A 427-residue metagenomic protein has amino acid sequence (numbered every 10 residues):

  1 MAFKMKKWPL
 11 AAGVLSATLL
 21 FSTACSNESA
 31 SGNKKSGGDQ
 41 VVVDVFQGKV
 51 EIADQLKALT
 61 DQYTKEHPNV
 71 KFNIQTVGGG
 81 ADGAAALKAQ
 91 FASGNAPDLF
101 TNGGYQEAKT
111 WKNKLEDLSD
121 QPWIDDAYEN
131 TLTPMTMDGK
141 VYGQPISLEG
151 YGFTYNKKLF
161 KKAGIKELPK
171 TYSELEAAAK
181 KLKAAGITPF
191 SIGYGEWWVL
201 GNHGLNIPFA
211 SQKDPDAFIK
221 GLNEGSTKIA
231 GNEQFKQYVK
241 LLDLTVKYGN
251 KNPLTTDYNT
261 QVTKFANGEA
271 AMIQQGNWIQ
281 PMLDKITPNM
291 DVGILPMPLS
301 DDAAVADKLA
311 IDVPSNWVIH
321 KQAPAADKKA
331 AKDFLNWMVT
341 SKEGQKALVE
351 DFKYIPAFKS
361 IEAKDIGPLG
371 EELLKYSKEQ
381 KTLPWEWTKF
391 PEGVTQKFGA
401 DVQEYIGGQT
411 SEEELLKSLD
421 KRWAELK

Functional and structural regions predicted by a protein language model:
A2-G13, T18, S22-E107, E167 (+7 more regions): Conserved N-terminal structural module of periplasmic/extracytoplasmic solute-binding proteins
G48, T136, P145, I311 (+2 more regions): C-terminal capping/gating helix-and-loop segments adjacent to ligand/active sites or protein-protein/ligand interfaces
Q55, L59, Q234-Y238, A325-M338 (+1 more regions): Short amphipathic alpha-helical coupling segments at ligand-binding clamshell hinges and other catalytic/signaling
K65-E66, K71, A163, K247 (+1 more regions): Extracytoplasmic/periplasmic substrate-recognition and gating elements
D98, D125-F160, T188-I192, A304-L309 (+1 more regions): A structural signal for short loop-to-beta-strand junctions that line the ligand-binding cleft of periplasmic/secreted
G103-G152, K161, E176, L182 (+2 more regions): Hinge/lid segment of periplasmic solute-binding proteins
Y142-Q144, Y151, E176-E224, A270: Extracytoplasmic/periplasmic solute-binding protein
E224-L254: Glycine-centered hinge/linker elements that transmit conformational signals in sensory and ligand-binding systems
